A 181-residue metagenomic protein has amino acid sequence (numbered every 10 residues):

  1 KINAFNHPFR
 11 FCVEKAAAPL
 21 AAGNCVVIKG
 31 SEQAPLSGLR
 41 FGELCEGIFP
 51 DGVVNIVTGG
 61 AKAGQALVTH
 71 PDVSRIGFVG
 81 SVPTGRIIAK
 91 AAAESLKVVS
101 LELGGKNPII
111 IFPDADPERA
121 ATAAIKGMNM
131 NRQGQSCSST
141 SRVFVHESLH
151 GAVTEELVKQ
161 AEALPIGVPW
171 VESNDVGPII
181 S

Functional and structural regions predicted by a protein language model:
K1-R119, S173: Rossmann-like NAD(P) dinucleotide-binding subdomain of oxidoreductase/dehydrogenase enzymes
P83-S181: ALDH superfamily catalytic-core signature
